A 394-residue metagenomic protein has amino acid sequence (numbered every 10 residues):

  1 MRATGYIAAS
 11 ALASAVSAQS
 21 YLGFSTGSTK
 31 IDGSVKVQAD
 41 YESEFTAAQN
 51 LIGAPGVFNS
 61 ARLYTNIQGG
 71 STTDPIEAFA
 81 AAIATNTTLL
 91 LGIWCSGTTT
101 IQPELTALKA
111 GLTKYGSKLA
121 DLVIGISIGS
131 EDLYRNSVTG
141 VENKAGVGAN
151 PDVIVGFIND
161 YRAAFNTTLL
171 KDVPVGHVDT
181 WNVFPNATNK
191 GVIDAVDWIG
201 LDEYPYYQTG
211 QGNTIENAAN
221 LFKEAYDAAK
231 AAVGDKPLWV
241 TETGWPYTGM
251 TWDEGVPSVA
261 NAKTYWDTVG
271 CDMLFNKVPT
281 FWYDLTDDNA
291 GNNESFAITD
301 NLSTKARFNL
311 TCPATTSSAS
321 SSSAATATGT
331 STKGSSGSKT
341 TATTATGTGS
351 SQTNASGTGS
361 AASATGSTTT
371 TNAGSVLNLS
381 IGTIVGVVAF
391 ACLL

Functional and structural regions predicted by a protein language model:
S14, S367-L394: Cleavable C-terminal sorting propeptides in eukaryotic secreted/cell-surface proteins
Y21-L108: N-terminal carbohydrate-binding/catalytic regions of secreted carbohydrate-active enzymes
A61, I126, I199, V240-E242 (+1 more regions): Conserved, mostly hydrophobic/aromatic
S71-N166: Substrate-binding cleft of extracellular glycoside hydrolase catalytic domains
I83-T87, L91, I124, S130 (+1 more regions): Aromatic- and acid-rich polysaccharide-binding/catalytic face of secreted or lumenal carbohydrate-active enzymes
Y204-G249: Glycoside hydrolase catalytic-domain groove-lining segments
P237-T316: Substrate-binding cleft of secreted/luminal carbohydrate-active enzymes
A314-N372: C-terminal low-complexity, Ser/Thr- and acidic/Pro-rich disordered "stalk" regions positioned immediately N-terminal
